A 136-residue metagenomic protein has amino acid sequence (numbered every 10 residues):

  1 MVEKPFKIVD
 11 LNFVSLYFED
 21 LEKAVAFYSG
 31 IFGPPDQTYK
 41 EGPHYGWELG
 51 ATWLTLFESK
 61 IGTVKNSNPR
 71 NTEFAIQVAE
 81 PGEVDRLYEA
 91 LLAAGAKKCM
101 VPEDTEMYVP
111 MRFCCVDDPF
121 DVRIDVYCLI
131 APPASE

Functional and structural regions predicted by a protein language model:
M1-E3, S59-V64: Short beta-strand/turn micro-motifs at beta-sheet edges
M1-K7, E89-E136: Vicinal oxygen chelate
M1-V25, E73-I76, C128-E136: N-terminal beta-strand motif that seeds the catalytic metal site of vicinal oxygen chelate
D10-E19, E48, K65-A90, R112-D117: Vicinal oxygen chelate
S15-L54: Core segments of cupin and vicinal oxygen chelate
E22-A26, D85, I124: Alpha-helical elements of the RecA-like P-loop NTPase motor core of helicases
F27-I31, L87-L92: Short amphipathic alpha-helices in soluble, non-transmembrane regions that often serve as interface/regulatory elements
T38, E58-I61, C128-P132: Acetyl-CoA-dependent GNAT
